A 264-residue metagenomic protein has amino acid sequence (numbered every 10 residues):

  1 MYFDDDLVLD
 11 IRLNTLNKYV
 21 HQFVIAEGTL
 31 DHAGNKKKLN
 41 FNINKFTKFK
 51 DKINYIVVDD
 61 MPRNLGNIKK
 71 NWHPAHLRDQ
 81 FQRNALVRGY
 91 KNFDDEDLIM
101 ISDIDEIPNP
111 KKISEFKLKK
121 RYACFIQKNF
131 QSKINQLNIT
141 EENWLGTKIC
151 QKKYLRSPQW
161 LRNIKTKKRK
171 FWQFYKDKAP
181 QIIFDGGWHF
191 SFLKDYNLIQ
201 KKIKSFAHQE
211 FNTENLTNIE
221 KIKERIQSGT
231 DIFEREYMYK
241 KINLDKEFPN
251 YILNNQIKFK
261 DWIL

Functional and structural regions predicted by a protein language model:
M1-D4, A26-E27, I101-I104, F125-K128: Short His-Asn-centered micro-motif
M1-K18, G28-L30: Active-site beta-to-alpha loop of glycosyltransferases that engages the nucleotide-sugar donor
D10-N14, I43, V87, I113-F116: Short amphipathic alpha-helical segments and helix-helix/interface helices
V20, K50, E96, K119-K120: Short, well-ordered alpha-helix to beta-strand connector turns
H21-I25: Hydrophobic targeting segments
L30-I101, P110-K111: Active-site-proximal specificity loops/subdomain of glycosyltransferases
E106-N212, T217: Conserved catalytic core of nucleotide-sugar-dependent glycosyltransferases
K178-L264: C-terminal accessory extensions appended to soluble enzyme cores
